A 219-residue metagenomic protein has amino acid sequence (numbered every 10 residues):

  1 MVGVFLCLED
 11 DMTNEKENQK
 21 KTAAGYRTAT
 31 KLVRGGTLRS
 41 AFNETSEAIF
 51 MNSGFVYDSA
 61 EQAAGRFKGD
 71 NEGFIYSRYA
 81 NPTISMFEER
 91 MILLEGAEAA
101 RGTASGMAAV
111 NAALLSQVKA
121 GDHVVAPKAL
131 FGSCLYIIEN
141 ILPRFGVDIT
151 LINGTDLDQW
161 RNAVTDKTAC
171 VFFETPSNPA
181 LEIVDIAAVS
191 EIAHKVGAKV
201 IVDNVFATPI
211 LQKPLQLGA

Functional and structural regions predicted by a protein language model:
T13-N81, E89: N-terminal "arm"/small-domain region of PLP-dependent enzymes with the aminotransferase-like
Q19-A23, L32-L38, A100-A219: Conserved PLP-enzyme active-site core in the AAT-like
A24-G25, N43, K68, L94 (+2 more regions): A generic structural signal for short, solvent-exposed coil/turn residues that cap or connect secondary-structure
S59-A108, S133-N140: Conserved N-terminal alpha-helix of the aminotransferase class I/II PLP-enzyme fold
